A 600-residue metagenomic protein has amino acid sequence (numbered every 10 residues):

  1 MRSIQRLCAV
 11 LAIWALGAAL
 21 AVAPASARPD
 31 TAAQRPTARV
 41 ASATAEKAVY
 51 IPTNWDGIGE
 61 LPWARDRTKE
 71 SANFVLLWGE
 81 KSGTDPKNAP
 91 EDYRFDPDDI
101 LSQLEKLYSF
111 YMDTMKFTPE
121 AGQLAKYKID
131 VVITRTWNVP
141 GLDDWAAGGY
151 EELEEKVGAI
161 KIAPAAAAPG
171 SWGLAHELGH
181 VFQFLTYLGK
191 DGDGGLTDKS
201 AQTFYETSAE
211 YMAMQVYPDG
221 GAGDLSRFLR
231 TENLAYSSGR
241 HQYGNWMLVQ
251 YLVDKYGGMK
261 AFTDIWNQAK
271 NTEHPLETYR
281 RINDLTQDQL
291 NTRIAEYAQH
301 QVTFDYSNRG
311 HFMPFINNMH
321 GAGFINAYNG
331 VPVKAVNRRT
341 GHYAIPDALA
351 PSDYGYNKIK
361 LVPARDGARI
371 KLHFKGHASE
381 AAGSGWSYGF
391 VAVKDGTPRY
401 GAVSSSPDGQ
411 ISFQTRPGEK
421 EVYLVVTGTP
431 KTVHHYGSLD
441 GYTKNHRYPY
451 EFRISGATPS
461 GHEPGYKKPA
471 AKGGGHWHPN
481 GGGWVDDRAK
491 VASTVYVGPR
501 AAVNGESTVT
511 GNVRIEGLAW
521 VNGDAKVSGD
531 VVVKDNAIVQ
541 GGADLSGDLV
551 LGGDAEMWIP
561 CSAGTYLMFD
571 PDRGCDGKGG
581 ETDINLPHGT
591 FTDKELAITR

Functional and structural regions predicted by a protein language model:
R2-A27: Secretory targeting and sorting signals
R6-L7, E155-R230: Zinc-dependent metallopeptidase catalytic helix centered on the HExxH motif and its immediate flanking segment
D30, T272-A470: Beta/coil-rich, acidic/histidine-enriched accessory regions frequently appended to metallopeptidases
D30-V75, G79-K156, P164-L178, F182-T186 (+5 more regions): Zn2+-dependent metallopeptidase catalytic core
M112-I129, G189-Q202, A222-F228, K260-Q268 (+1 more regions): Surface-exposed patches in mature extracellular/periplasmic domains of secreted proteins
R227-S307: Active-site-proximal alpha-helical
P459-R514, L518: Extended, small-residue-rich solenoid/repeat segments and analogous flexible loops that form exposed scaffolds
